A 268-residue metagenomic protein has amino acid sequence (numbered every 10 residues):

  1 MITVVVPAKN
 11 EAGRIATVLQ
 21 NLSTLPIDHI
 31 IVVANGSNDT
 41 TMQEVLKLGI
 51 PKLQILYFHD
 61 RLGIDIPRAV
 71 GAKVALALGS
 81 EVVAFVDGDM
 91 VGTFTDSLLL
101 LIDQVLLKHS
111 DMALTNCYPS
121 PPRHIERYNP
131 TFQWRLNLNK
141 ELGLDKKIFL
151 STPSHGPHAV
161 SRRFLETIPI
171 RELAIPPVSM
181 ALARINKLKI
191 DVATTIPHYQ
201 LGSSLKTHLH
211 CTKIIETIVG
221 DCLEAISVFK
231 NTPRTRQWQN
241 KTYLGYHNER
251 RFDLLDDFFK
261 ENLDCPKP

Functional and structural regions predicted by a protein language model:
K9-T24: Short, well-formed alpha-helical segments that are part of the catalytic scaffolds of diverse glycosyltransferases
A34-Q43: A conserved acidic beta->alpha catalytic loop
L46-I66, V74: Conserved donor nucleotide-binding strand/loop of the catalytic core
A69-V82: Active-site nucleotide-sugar/metal-binding loop of Leloir-type enzymes
S80-T93: Short beta-strand-to-loop acidic/aromatic patch adjacent to the donor-nucleotide binding site
D96-A159: Acceptor/aglycone-binding surface of glycosyltransferases and processive sugar-polymer synthases
L136-D221: Conserved catalytic loops of nucleotide-sugar-dependent glycosyltransferases that act on lipid-linked
I185-P268: C-terminal catalytic/acceptor-binding lobe
